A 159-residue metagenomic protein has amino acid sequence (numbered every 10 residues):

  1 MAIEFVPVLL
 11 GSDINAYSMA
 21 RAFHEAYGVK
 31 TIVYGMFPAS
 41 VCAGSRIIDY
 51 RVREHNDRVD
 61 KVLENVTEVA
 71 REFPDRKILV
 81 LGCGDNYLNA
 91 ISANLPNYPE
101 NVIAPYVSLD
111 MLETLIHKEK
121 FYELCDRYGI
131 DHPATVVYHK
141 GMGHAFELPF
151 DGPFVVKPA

Functional and structural regions predicted by a protein language model:
M1-D110, R127, G141-A145: ATP-binding N-terminal substructure of ATP-dependent carboxylate-amine bond-forming enzymes
T114-A159: Active-site nucleotide/adenylate-binding loops and adjacent lid/helix of ATP-dependent enzymes
